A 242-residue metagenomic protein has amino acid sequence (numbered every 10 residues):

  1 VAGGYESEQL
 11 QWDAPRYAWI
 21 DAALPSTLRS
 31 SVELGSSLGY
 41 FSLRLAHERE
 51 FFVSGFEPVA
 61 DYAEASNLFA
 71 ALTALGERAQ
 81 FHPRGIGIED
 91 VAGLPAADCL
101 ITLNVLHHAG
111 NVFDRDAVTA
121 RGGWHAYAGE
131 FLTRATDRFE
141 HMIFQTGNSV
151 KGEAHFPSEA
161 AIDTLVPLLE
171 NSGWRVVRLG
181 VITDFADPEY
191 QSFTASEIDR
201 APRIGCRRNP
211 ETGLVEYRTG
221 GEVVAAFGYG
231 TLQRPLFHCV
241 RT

Functional and structural regions predicted by a protein language model:
Q9-L28: Conserved alpha-helix/loop element of class I SAM-dependent methyltransferases that forms part of the SAM/SAH-binding
L28-S37: Conserved class I S-adenosyl-L-methionine
L38-R49: Conserved SAM-binding loop of SAM-dependent methyltransferases across substrates and taxa, primarily the Class I
F52-E57: Conserved SAM-binding motif I beta-strand of class I
N67-G93: S-adenosyl-L-methionine
D98-G122: A short SAM/SAH-binding and catalytic strip from SAM-dependent methyltransferases
A128-N148: Conserved beta-strand signature within the Rossmann-like core of class I S-adenosyl-L-methionine
K151-T242: Rossmann-like AdoMet/SAM-dependent catalytic core
